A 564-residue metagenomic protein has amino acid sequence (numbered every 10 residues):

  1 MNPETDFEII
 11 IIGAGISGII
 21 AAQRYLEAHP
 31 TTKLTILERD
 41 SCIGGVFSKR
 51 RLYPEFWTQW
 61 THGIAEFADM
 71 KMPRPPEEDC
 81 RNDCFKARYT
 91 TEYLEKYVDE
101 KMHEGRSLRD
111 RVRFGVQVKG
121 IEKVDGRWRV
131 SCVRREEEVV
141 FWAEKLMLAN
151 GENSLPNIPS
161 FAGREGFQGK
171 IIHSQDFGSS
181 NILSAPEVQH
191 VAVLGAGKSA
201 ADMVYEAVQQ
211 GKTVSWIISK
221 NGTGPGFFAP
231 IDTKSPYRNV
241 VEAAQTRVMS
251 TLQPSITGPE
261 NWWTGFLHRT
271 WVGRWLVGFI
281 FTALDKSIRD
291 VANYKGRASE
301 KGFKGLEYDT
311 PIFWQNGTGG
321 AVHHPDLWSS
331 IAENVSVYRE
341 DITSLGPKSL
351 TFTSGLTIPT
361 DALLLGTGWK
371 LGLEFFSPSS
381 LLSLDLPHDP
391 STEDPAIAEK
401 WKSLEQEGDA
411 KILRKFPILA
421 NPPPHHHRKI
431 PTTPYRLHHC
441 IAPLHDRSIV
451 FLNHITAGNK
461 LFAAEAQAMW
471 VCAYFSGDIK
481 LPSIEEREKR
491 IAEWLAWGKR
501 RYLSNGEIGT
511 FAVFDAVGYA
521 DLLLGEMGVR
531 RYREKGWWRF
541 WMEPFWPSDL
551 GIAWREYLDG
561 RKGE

Functional and structural regions predicted by a protein language model:
N2-I9, A14-I19, Q23-R164, S180 (+4 more regions): N-terminal FAD-binding dinucleotide-binding subdomain shared by FAD-dependent oxidases/monooxygenases
A65-D69, Q168-Q175: Catalytic cores of eukaryotic secretory-pathway lumenal/extracellular enzymes that build and remodel glycoconjugates
L183: Conserved acidic catalytic loop of the alpha/beta-hydrolase fold
V191: Conserved class I S-adenosyl-L-methionine
A201-M203: Short glycine/serine/threonine-rich phosphate/pyrophosphate-binding segments that cradle anionic phosphate groups
